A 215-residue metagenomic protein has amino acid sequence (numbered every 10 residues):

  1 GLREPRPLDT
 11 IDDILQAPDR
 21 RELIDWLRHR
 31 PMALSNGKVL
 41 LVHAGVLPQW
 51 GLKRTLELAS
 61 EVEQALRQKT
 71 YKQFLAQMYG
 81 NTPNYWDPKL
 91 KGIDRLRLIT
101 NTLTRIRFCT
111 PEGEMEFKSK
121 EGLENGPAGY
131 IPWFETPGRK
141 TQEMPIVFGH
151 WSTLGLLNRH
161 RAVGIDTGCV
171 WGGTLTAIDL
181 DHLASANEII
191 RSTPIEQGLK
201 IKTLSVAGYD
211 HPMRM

Functional and structural regions predicted by a protein language model:
G1-G92: Active-site neighborhood of divalent metal-dependent phosphoester bond hydrolases
L56-M215: Acidic, His/Gly-rich catalytic cores of divalent-metal-dependent hydrolytic chemistry
